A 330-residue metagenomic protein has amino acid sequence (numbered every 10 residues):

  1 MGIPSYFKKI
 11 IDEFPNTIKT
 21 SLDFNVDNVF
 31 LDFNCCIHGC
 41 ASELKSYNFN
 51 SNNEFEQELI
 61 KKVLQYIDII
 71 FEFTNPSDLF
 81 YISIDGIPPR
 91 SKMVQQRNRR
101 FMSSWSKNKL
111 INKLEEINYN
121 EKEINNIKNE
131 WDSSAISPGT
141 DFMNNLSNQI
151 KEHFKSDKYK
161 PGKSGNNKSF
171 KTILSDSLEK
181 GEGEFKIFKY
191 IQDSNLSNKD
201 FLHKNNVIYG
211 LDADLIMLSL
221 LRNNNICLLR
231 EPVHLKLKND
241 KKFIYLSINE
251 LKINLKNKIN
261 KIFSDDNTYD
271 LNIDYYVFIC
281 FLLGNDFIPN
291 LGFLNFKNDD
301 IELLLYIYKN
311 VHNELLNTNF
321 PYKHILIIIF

Functional and structural regions predicted by a protein language model:
M1-F330: Noncatalytic, typically N-terminal accessory segments of nucleic acid-processing enzymes and closely related
